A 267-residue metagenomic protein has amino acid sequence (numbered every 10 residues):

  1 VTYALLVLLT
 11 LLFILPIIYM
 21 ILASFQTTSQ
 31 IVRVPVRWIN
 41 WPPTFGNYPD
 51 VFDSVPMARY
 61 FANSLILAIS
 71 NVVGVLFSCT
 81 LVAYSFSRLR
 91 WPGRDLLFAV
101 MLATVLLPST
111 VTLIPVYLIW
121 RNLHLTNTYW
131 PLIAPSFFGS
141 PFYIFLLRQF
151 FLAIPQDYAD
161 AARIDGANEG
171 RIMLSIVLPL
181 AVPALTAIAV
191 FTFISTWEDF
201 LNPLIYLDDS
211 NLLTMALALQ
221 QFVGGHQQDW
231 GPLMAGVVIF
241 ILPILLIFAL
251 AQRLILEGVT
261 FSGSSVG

Functional and structural regions predicted by a protein language model:
T2-G267: A structural signal for multi-pass alpha-helical bundles of membrane permease subunits that mediate small-molecule
